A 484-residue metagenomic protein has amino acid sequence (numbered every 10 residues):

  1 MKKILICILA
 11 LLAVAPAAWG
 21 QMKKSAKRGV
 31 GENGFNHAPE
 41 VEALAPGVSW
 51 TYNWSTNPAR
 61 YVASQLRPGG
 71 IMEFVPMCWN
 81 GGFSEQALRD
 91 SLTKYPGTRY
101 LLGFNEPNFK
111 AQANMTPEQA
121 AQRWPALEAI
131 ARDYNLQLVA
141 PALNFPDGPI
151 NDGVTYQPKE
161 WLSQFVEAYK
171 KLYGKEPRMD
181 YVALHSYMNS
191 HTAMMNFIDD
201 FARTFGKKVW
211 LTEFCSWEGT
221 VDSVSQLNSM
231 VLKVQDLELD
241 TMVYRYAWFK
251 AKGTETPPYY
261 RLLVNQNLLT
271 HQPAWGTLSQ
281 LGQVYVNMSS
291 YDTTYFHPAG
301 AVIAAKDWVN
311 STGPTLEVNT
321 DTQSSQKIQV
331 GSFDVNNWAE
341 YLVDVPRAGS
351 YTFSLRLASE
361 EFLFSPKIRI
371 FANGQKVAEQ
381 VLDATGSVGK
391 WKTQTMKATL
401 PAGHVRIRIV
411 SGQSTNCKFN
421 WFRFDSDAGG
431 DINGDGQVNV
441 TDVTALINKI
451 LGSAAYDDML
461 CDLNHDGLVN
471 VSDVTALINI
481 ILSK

Functional and structural regions predicted by a protein language model:
I4-A13: Sec-dependent N-terminal signal peptides
A18-G20: Boundary at the C-terminal end of the N-terminal hydrophobic targeting segment
S25-L101: N-terminal carbohydrate-binding/catalytic regions of secreted carbohydrate-active enzymes
T51, S223-T294: Substrate-binding cleft of secreted/luminal carbohydrate-active enzymes
P76, N105, E160-E218, F249: Aromatic- and acid-rich polysaccharide-binding/catalytic face of secreted or lumenal carbohydrate-active enzymes
Y95-P117, L138-P149, E176-N189, L211 (+1 more regions): Active-site groove signature of glycoside hydrolases
T293-D427: Extracytoplasmic
S426-K484: Cellulosome-associated attachment modules in secreted, modular CAZymes
